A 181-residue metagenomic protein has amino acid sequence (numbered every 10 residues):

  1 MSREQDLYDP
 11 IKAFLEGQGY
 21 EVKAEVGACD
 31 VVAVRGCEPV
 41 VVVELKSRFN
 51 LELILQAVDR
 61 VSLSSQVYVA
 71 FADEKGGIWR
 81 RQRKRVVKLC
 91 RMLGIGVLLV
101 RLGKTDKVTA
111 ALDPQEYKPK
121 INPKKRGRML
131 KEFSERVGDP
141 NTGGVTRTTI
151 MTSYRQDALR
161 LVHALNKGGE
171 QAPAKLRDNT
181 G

Functional and structural regions predicted by a protein language model:
M1-C37, K84, M92-K107, A111-P114: Acidic-basic catalytic patches of nuclease active cores, encompassing PD-(D/E)XK and other metal-cofactor nuclease
E4, L53, Y154: Short, conserved glycine- and acidic-residue-centered signature motifs in active-site or ligand-binding loops
I11, V31-A33, C37-F49, R60 (+1 more regions): Conserved catalytic cores of phosphodiester-cleaving nucleases, focusing on short active-site segments
E21, V67, E170-Q171: A general structural signal for well-ordered secondary-structure junctions
V43-E44, D73, T148: Short, contiguous strand/loop micro-motifs
S47-L102: Catalytic cores of nucleic-acid endonucleases
V87-G181: Non-catalytic C-terminal interaction segments of nucleic acid-processing enzymes
